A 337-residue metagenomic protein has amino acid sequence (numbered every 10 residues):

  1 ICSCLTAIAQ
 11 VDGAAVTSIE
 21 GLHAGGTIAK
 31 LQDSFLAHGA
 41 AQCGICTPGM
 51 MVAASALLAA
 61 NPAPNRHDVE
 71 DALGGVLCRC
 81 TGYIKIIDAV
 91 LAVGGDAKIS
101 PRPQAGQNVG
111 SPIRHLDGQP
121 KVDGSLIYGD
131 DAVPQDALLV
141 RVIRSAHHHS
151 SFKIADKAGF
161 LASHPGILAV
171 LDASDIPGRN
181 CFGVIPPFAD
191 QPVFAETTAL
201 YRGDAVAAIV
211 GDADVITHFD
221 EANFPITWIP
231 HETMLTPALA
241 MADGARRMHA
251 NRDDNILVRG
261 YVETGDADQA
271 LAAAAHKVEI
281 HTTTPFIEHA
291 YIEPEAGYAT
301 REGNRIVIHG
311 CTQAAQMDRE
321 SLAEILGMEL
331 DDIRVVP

Functional and structural regions predicted by a protein language model:
I1-P103: Signature of N-terminal electron-transfer/Fe-S-associated modules in redox systems
C2-G44, I216-A240, V258-G260, Q269 (+2 more regions): Gly/Pro-rich active-site capping loops and adjacent beta-alpha segments that organize cofactor/substrate pockets
I8-A9, F35-L36, R114, A132-D136 (+6 more regions): Solvent-exposed alpha-helices and their adjacent loops that cap or buttress functional pockets in soluble metabolic
A15, P165-A169, D332: Glycine-centered tight turns that cap/initiate beta-strands
H67-G74, D172-A173, D331-P337: Beta-strand segments within the central parallel beta-sheet cores of soluble alpha/beta enzyme folds
G94-D254, K277: Flexible, low-hydrophobicity surface segments
S163, I325-D332: Secondary-structure transition/capping motifs at alpha-helix termini and the adjoining loop/turn into the next element
A267-L326: Conserved beta-alpha junction segments in alpha/beta enzyme cores
